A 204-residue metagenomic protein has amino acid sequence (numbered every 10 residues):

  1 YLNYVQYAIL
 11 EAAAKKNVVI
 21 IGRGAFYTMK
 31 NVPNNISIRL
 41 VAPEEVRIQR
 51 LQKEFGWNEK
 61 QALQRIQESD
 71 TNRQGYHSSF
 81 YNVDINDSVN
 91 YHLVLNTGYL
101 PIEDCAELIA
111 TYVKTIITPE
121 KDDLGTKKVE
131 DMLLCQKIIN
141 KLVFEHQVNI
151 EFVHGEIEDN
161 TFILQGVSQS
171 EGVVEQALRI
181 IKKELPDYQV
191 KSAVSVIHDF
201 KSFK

Functional and structural regions predicted by a protein language model:
Y1-N17, W57: ATP-dependent small-molecule kinase phosphotransfer cores that center on conserved nucleotide phosphate-binding segments
Y1-N3, V18-G22, G75-S79, H146: Short gly/ser/thr-rich secondary-structure transition/capping motifs
A8-L10, F26-Y27, N82-I85: A generic local secondary-structure boundary/capping motif
A12, R65, S69, K141: Residues that form generic nucleotide/phosphate-binding pockets
A12-A13, I20-E54: ATP-dependent NMP and nucleoside kinases share a basic, alpha-helical "lid"
A25, F55-W57, Q64-S79, L93-V94: Regulatory modules associated with amino-acid/nitrogen control
N31, A42-E45, Q49-K53, Y76-N90 (+2 more regions): N-terminal targeting leaders
